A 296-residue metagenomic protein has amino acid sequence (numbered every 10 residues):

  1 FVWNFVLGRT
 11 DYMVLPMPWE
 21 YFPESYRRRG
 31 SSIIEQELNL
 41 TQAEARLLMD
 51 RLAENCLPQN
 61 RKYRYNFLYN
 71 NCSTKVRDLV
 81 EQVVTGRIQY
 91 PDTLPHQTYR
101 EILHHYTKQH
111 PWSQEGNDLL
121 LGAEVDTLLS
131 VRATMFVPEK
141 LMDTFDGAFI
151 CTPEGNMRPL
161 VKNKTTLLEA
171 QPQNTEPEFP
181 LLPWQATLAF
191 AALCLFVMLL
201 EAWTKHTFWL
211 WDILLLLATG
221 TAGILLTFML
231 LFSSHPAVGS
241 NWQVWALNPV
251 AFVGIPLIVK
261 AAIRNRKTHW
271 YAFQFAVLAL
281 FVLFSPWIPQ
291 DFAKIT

Functional and structural regions predicted by a protein language model:
F1-Q173: Soluble extramembrane regions of membrane proteins in the secretory/endomembrane system
F1-R64, T204, F228-T296: Non-catalytic ligand/cofactor/substrate-binding and regulatory segments of enzyme domains
D126-A133, A186-L193, L217-T219, S240-F252: Hydrophobic alpha-helical transmembrane segments
M157-P236: Core alpha-helical transmembrane segments of integral membrane proteins
